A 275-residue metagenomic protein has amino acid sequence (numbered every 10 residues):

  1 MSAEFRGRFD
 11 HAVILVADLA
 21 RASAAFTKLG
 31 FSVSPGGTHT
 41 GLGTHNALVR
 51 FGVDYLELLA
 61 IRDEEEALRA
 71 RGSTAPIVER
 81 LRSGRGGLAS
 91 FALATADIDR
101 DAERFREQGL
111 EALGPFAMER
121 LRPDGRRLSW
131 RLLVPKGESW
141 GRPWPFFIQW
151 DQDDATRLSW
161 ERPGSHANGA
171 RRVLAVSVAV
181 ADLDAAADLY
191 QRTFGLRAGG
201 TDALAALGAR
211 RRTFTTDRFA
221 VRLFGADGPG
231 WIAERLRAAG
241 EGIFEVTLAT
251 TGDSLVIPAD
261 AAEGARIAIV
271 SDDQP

Functional and structural regions predicted by a protein language model:
M1-F9, I14-S32, T44, F51-P275: Glyoxalase I/VOC metalloenzyme domain signal
V33-T40: Conserved catalytic-core motifs of GNAT/GCN5-like acyltransferases
